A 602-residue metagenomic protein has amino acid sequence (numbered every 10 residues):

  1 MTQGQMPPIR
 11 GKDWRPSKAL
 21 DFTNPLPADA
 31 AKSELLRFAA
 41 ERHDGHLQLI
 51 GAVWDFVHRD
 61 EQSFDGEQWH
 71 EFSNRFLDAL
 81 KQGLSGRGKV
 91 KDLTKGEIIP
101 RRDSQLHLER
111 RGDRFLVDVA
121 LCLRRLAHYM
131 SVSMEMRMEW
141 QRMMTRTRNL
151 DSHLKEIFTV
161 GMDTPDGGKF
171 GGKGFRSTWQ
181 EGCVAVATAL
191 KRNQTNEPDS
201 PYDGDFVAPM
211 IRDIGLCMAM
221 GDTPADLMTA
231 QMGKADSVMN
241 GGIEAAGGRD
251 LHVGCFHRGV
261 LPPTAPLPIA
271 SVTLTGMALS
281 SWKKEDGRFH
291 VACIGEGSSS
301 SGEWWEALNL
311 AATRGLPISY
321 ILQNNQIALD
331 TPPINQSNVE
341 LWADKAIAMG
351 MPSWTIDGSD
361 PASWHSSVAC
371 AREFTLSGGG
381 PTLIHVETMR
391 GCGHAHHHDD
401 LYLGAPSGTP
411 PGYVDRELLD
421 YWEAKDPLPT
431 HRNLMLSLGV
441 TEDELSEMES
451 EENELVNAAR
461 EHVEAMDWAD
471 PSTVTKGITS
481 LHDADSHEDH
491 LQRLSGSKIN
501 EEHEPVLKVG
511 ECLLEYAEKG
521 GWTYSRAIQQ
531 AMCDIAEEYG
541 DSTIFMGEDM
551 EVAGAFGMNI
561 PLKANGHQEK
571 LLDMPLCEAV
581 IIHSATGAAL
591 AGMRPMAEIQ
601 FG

Functional and structural regions predicted by a protein language model:
T2-G4, P8-L35, R42-H46, V57 (+1 more regions): Glycine-rich ThDP/TPP pyrophosphate-binding loop and its adjacent helix/strand module within ThDP-dependent enzymes
P8, W14-R212, C217, Q492 (+2 more regions): N-terminal amphipathic, basic-rich helices that act as targeting or association modules
M136, T164-K169, F289-H290, G350-W354 (+4 more regions): Short, surface-exposed connector motifs at secondary-structure boundaries
H153-I157, G379-L383, E442-S446, M466-T475 (+1 more regions): Flexible, glycine/charged-enriched surface loops at secondary-structure junctions
P165-R314, P332-A343, A348-G350, A591: Cofactor-binding active-site loop characterized by glycine-rich and histidine/acidic residues
R176, V207-M210, G241, T275 (+6 more regions): General beta-strand structural signal in soluble alpha/beta enzymes
W179-E181, I214, S298-S299, M550-A553 (+2 more regions): Gly/Ser/Thr-rich loops at beta-strand to alpha-helix junctions that form or flank small-molecule/cofactor-binding
Q194-D199, S480-S584, A589-A591: Non-catalytic terminal/interface segments that mediate subunit docking, oligomerization, and allosteric communication
